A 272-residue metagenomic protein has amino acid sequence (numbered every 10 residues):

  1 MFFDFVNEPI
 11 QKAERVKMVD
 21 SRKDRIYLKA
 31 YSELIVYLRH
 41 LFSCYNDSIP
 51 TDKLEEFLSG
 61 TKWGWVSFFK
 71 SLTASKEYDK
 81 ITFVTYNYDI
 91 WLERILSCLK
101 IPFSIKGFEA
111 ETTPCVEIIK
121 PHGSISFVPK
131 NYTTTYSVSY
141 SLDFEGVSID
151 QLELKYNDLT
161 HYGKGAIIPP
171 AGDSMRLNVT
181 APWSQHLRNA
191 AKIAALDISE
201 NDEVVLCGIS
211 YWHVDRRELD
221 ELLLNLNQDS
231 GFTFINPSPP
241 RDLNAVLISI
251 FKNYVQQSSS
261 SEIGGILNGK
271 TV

Functional and structural regions predicted by a protein language model:
M1-S43, L58-T61, F68-R176, P182: Extended, H/D-rich, highly charged conserved domains that either
S21, L54-E55, D202: Alpha-helical interaction segments
I35, S48-P50: Charged, alpha-helical interface segments at or near domain boundaries
L54-K62, V179-H186, I209-Y211: Short, flexible loop segments at the rims of nucleotide/cofactor-binding pockets, characterized by
G64-Y78, I193-L196, E221-L226: Catalytic-core regions built around general acid/base machinery
Q185-V272: SIR2/sirtuin-family catalytic core signature
